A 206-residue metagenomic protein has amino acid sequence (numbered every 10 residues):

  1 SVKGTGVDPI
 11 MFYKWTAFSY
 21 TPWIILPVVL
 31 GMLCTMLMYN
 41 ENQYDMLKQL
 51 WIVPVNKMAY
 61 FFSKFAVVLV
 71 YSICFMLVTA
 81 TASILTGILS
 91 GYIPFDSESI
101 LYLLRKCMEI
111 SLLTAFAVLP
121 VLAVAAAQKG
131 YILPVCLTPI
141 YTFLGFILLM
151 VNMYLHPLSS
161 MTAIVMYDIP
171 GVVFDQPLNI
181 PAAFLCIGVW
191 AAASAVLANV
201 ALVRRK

Functional and structural regions predicted by a protein language model:
S1-K14, V135-R205: Terminal transmembrane helical anchor/hairpin motif
S1-L30, F62-A127, P170, L178-A182: Secretory targeting signals
M32-W51: Transmembrane helix boundary and interhelical loop/hinge segments in multi-pass membrane proteins
C34, F75, T79, S83 (+5 more regions): Structural signal for membrane-spanning alpha-helices in multi-pass inner-membrane proteins, emphasizing helix cores
E41, P54, A127-Q128: Helix-loop interface residues and adjacent transmembrane-helix termini in multi-pass membrane transporters, primarily
W51-K57: Short helix-to-coil transition segments within interhelical loops that connect adjacent transmembrane helices
F116-I147: Functionally important transmembrane alpha-helices
